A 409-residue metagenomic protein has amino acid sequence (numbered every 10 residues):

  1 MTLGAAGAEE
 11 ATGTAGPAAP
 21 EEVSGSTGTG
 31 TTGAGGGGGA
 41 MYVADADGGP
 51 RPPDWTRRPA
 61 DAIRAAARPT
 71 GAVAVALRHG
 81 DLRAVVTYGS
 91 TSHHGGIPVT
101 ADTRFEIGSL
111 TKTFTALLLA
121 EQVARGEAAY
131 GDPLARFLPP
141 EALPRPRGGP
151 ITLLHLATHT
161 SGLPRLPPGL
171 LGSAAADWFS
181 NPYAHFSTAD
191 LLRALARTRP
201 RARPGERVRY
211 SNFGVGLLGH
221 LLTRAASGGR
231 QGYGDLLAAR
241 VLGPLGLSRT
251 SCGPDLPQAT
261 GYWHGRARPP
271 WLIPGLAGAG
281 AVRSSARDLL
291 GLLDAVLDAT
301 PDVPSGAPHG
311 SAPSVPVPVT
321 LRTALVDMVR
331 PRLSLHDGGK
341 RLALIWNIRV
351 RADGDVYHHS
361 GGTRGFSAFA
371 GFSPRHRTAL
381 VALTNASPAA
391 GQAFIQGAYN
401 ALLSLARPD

Functional and structural regions predicted by a protein language model:
T2-D47, D298-V317: Intrinsically disordered, low-complexity terminal tails and inter-domain linkers enriched for S/T/G/P/D/E
Y42, P331-K340, N385-D409: Short, gly/Ser/Thr-rich active-site loops of penicillin-recognizing serine hydrolases
R51-I107, E127-A129, G354: Short, conserved catalytic-motif segment at the N-terminal edge
I63, D81, E106-L134, V215-A225 (+2 more regions): Active-site SXXK
L82-V85, R145-R364: Short, surface-exposed loop or secondary-structure junction motifs that flank catalytic or metal-binding residues
A84-T87, H358-H359, A368-A386: Short, well-ordered beta-strand elements
F105-G108, V208-Y210: Catalytic tyrosine of NAD(P)H-dependent dehydrogenase/reductases that use a Tyr as the general acid/base
A129-P144, L245: Short, glycine/proline-biased beta-turn/loop segments that scaffold the active-site neighborhood
